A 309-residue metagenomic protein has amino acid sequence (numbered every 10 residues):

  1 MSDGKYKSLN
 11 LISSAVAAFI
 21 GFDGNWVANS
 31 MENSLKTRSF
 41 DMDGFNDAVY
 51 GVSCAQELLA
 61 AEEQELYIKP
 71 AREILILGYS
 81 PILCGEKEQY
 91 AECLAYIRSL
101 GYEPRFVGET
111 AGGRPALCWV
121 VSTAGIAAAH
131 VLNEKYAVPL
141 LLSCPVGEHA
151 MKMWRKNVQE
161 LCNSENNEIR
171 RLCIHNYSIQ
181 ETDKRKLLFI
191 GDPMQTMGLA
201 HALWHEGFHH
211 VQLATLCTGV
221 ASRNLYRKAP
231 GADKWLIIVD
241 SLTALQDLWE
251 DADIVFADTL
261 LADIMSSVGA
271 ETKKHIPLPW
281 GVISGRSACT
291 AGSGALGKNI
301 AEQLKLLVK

Functional and structural regions predicted by a protein language model:
M1-K309: An N-terminal assembly and electron-transfer interface module characteristic of large anaerobic redox and radical
